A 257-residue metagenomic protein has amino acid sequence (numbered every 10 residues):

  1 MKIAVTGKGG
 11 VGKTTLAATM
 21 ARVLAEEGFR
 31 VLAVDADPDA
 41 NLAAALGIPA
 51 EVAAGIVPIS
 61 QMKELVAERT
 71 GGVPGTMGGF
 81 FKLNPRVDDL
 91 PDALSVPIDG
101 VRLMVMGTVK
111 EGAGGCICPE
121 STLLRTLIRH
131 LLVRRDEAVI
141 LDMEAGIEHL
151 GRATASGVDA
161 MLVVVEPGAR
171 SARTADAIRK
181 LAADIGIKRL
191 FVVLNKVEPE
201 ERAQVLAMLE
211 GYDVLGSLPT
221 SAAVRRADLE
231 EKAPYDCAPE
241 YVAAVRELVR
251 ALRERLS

Functional and structural regions predicted by a protein language model:
K2, R30-L32, L103, A138-I140 (+1 more regions): Residue-level preference for the first positions of well-ordered beta-strands
K2-P38: Walker A/P-loop phosphate-binding motif and the immediately C-terminal alpha-helix
I3, L32-V34, R102-M104, L162 (+2 more regions): Hydrophobic/aromatic beta-strand patches that form the interior of the parallel beta-sheet core in alpha/beta enzyme
T19, E26-E27, P119-A222, R226: Conserved catalytic-core segment of NTP-binding enzymes
V23-D99: N-terminal phosphate/diphosphate-binding loop that engages ATP/GTP or pyrophosphate donors across diverse enzyme folds
T76-A145: Phosphate-binding/switch loop-helix module in NTP-utilizing enzymes
D228-E240: C-terminal boundary of histidine-terminating zinc-finger modules
A244-L256: C-terminal alpha-helix
